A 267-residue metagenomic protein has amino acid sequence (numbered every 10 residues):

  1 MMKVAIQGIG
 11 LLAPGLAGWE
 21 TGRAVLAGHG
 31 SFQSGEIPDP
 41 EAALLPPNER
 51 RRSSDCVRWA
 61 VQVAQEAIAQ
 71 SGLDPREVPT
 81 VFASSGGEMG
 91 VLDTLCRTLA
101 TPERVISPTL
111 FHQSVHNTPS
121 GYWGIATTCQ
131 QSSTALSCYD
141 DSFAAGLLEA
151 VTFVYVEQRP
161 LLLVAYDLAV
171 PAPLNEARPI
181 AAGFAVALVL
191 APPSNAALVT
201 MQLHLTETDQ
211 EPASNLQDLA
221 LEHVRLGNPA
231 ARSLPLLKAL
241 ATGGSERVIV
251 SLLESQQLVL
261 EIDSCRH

Functional and structural regions predicted by a protein language model:
M1-G86, G90-F111, V115-H116, S120-S132 (+1 more regions): Conserved "HGTGT" condensation-loop signature of ketosynthase/thiolase-family condensing enzymes that catalyze
V61-Q65, Q70, A135-L161: Active-site-proximal alpha-helical scaffold in enzymes
